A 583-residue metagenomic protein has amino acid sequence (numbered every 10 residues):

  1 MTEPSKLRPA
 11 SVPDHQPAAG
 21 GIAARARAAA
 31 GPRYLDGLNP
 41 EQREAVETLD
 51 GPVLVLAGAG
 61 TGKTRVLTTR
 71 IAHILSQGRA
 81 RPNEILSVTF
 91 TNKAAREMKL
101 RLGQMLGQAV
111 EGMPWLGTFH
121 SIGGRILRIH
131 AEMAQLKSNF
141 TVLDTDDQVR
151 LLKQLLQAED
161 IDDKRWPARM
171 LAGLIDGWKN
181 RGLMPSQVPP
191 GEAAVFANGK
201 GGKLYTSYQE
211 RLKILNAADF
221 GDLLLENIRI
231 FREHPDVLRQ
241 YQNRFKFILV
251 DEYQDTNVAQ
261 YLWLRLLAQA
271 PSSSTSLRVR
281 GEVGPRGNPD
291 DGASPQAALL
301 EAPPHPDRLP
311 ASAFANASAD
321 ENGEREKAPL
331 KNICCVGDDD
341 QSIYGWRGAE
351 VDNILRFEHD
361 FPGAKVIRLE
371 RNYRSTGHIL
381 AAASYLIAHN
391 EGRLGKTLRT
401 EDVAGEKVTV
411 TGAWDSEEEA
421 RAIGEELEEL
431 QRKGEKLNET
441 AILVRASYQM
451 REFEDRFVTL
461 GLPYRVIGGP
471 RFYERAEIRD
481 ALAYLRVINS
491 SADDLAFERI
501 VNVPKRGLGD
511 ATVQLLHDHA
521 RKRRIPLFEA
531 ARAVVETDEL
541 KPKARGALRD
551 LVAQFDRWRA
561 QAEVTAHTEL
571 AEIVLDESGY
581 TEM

Functional and structural regions predicted by a protein language model:
M1-P40: Helicase-associated low-complexity/disordered flanking segments
P4, V149, K153-A217, P235 (+5 more regions): Basic/charged alpha-beta structural segments of nucleotide/phosphate-handling enzymes
G31, D36-E47, G51-L56, V66-L67 (+11 more regions): Conserved helicase NTPase motor core
G51, A80-E84, E111-M113, Q148-L151 (+6 more regions): Short glycine-/polar-rich loops that comprise or flank the Walker A/P-loop and associated switch/sensor motifs
V55, T61-L67, P82, P362-K365 (+4 more regions): Helicase P-loop NTPase motor core
P82-L174, K179, S186-E192, K203 (+2 more regions): Conserved P-loop NTPase-based nucleic-acid remodeling module centered on helicase motor cores
P190, A194, K436, M450-L462 (+3 more regions): Conserved helicase C-terminal RecA-like lobe
R278-G287, S318, G323-R325: Glycine-biased, low-complexity coil/linker segments
